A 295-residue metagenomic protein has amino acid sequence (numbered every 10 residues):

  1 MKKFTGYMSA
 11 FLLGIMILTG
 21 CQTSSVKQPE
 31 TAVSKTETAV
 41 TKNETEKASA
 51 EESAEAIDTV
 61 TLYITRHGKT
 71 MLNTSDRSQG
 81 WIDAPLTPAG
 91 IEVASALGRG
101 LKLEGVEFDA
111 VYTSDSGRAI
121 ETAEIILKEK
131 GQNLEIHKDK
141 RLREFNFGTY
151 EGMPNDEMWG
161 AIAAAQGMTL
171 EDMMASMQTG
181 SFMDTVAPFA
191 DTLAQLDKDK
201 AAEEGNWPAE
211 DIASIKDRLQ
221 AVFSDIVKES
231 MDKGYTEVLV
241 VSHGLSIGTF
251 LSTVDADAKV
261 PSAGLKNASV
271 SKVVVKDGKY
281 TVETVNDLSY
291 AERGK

Functional and structural regions predicted by a protein language model:
M1-F11: Bacterial N-terminal signal peptides that target proteins for export
M16-G20: C-terminal motif of bacterial Sec signal peptides marking the signal peptidase cleavage site
Q22-E51: Short, low-complexity, disordered segments immediately C-terminal to signal peptides in bacterial exported proteins
K47, E51-V60, F145-D156, A213 (+2 more regions): Acidic, low-complexity terminal tails and accessory targeting/binding regions of phosphate-metabolizing enzymes
T61-R66, Y112, K233-H243: Beta-strand elements within well-structured catalytic alpha/beta cores of enzymes that handle phosphate/sulfate esters
K69-I120, E210-L219: Loop-to-helix element that buttresses phosphate recognition and phosphoryl-transfer chemistry
R99-D184, A263-K266: Phosphate-coordination/substrate-recognition cap region in phosphate-metabolizing enzymes
G167-S214: Short glycine/proline- and acidic residue-enriched helix-loop micro-motifs that form flexible lids or anion-recognition
